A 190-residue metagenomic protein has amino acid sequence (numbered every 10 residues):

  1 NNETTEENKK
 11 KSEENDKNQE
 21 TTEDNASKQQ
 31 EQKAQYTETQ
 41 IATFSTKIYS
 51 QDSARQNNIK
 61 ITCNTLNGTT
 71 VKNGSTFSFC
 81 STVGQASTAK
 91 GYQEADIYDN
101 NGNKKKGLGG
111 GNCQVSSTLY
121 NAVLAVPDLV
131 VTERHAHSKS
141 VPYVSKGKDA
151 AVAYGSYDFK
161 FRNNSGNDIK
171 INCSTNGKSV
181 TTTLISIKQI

Functional and structural regions predicted by a protein language model:
N2-I190: Well-ordered beta-sheet/strand-loop patches within structured domains
